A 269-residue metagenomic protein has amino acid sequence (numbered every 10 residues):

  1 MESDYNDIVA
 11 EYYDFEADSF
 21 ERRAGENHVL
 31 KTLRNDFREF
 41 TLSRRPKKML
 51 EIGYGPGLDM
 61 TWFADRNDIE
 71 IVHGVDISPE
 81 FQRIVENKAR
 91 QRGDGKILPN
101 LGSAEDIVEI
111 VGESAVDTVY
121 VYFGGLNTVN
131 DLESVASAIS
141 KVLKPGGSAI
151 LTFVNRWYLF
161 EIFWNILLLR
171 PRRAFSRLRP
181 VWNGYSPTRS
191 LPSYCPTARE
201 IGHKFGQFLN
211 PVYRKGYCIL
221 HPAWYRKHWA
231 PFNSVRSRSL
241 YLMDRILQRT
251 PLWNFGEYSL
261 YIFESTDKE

Functional and structural regions predicted by a protein language model:
M1-R44, L58-W62: Conserved class I S-adenosyl-L-methionine
L58-D106: Class I SAM-dependent methyltransferase SAM/SAH-binding core
E109-V119: A short acidic, Gly/Pro-enriched loop at the edge of an enzyme's catalytic core that lines a small-molecule cofactor
T118-D131: A short SAM/SAH-binding and catalytic strip from SAM-dependent methyltransferases
E133-P145: A short glycine-rich, Lys/Arg-flanked "PGG" loop and its adjoining helix->strand segment in the class I
I150-R177: Conserved class I S-adenosyl-L-methionine
G184-E200: Acceptor-substrate binding/catalytic loop of class I
R199, H203, Y213-E269: A C-terminal cap/extension of S-adenosyl-L-methionine-dependent methyltransferases that defines the acceptor-substrate
